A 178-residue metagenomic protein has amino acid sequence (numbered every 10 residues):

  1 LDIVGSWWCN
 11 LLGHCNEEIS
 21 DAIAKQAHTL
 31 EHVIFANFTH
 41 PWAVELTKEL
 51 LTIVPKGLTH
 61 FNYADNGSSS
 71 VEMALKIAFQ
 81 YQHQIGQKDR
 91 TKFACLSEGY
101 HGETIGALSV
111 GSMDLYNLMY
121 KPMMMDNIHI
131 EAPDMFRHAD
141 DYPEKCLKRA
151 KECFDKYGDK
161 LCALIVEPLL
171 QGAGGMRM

Functional and structural regions predicted by a protein language model:
L1-D2, H129: Short hydrophobic-aromatic micro-motifs
D2-K88, A94: Glycine-rich loop-to-alpha-helix module at the N-terminal edge of alpha/beta enzyme cores
H14, R177-M178: Generic recognition of short, well-ordered alpha-helical segments
K76-G86, V110-G111, D140, M176: Short secondary-structure transition/capping segments
Q87-R90, P122-M124: A short, structural micro-pattern
S97-L169, R177: PLP-dependent aminotransferase-class I/II
